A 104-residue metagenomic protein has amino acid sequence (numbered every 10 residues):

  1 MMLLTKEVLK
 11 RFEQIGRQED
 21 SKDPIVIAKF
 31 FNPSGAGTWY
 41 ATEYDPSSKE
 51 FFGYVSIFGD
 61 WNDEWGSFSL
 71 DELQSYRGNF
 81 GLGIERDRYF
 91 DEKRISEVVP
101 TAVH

Functional and structural regions predicted by a protein language model:
M1-H104: Catalytic phosphate/metal-binding cores of nucleic-acid and nucleotide-processing enzymes, i.e., regions that mediate
